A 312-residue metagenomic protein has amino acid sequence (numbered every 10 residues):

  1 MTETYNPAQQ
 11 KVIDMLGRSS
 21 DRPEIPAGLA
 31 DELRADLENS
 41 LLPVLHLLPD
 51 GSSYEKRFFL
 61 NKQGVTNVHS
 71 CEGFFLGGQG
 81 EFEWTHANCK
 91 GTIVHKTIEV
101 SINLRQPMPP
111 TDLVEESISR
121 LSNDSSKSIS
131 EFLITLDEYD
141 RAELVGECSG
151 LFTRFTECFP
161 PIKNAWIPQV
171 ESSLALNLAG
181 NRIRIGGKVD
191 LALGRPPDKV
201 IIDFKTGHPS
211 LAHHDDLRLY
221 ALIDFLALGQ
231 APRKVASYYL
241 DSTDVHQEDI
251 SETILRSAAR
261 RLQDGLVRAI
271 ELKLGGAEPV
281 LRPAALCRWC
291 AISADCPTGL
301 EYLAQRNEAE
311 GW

Functional and structural regions predicted by a protein language model:
M1-K90: C-terminal, charged and often intrinsically disordered regions of DNA end-processing helicases and nucleases
T2-Q9, I13-G28, P49-D50, L226-W312: Metal-dependent nuclease catalytic regions and adjoining charged, substrate-binding loops involved in nucleic-acid end
Q63-F74, Q106-E131, Q230-L240: Short, compositionally biased low-complexity segments
F74-G78, T92-N103: Short, hydrophobic/amphipathic alpha-helical patches that form generic packing surfaces within helical domains
W84, S128, F132, G150-C158 (+6 more regions): Charged, terminal alpha-helix-loop-beta segments that serve as non-catalytic nucleic-acid engagement and/or assembly
H86, K90, V94, D140 (+4 more regions): Hydrophobic (often cysteine-bearing) scaffold residues that line and stabilize catalytic clefts of nucleotide/cofactor
T97-S172: A non-catalytic, helix-rich entry segment at domain boundaries
S172-D264: Mg2+/Mn2+-dependent nuclease catalytic core
